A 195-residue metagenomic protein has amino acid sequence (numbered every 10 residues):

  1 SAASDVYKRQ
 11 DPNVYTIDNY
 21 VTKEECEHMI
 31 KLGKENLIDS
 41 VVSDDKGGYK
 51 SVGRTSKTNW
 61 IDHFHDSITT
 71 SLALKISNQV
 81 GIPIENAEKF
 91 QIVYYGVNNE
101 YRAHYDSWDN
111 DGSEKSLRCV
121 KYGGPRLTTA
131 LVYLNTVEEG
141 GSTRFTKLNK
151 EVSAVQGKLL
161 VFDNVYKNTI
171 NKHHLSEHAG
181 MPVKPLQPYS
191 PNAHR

Functional and structural regions predicted by a protein language model:
A2-Y7: Short, small-residue-biased leader/transition segments that mark boundaries at the very start of proteins
K8-Y15: Short, contiguous pre-domain boundary segments
Y15-V21: Short amphipathic
V21, G33, V80, S107 (+3 more regions): Short beta-strand segments enriched in hydrophobic/aromatic residues within well-folded beta-rich domains
V21-K23, E27-H28, L32-N36, K50-V97 (+2 more regions): Signature of the catalytic double-stranded beta-helix
K34-D45: Cytochrome P450 catalytic domain signature, combining two hallmark sequence patches
G96-K121: Conserved short histidine dyad/triad with adjacent acidic residue
Y122-R126, V137-R195: Catalytic core of Fe(II)/2-oxoglutarate
